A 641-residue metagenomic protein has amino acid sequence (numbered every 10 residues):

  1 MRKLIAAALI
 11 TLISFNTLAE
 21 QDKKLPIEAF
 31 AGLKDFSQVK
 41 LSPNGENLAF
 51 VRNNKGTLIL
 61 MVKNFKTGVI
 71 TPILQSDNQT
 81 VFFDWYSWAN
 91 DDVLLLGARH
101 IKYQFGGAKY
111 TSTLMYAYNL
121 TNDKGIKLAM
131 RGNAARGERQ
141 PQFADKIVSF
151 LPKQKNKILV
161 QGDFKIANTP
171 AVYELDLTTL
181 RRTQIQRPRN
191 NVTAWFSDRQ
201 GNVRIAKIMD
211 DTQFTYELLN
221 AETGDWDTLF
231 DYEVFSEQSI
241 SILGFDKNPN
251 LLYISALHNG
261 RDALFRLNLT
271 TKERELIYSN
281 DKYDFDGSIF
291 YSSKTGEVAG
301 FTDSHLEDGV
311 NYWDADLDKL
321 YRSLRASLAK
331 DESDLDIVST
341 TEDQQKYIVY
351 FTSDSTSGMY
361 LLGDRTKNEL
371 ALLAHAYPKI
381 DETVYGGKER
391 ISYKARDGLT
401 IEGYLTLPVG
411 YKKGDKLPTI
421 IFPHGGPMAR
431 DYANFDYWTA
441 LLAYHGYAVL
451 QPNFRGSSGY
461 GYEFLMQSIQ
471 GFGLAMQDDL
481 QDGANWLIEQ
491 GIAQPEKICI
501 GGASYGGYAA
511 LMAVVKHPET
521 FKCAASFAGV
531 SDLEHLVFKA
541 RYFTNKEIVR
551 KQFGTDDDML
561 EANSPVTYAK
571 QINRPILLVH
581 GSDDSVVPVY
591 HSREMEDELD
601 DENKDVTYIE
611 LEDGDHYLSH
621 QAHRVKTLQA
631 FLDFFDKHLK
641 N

Functional and structural regions predicted by a protein language model:
R2-A7: Sec-dependent signal peptide recognition, specifically the positively charged N-region followed immediately by
S14-F15: N-terminal signal peptide c-region/cleavage motif recognized by signal peptidases
E28-L58, Y347: Beta-strand-rich domains and repeat architectures in extracellular enzymes and scaffolds, especially beta-propellers
K34, H100-I101, G106-L114, Y118-I126 (+4 more regions): Peripheral, non-catalytic segments that deliver or gate enzyme domains
V51-L74: Beta-propeller domains
V69-Q104: Blade-loop segments of beta-propeller domains
K379-E496, A503, L536-F543: Cap/lid segment of the alpha/beta-hydrolase catalytic domain
F454-N641: Active-site-proximal cap/loop segments of hydrolase catalytic domains
